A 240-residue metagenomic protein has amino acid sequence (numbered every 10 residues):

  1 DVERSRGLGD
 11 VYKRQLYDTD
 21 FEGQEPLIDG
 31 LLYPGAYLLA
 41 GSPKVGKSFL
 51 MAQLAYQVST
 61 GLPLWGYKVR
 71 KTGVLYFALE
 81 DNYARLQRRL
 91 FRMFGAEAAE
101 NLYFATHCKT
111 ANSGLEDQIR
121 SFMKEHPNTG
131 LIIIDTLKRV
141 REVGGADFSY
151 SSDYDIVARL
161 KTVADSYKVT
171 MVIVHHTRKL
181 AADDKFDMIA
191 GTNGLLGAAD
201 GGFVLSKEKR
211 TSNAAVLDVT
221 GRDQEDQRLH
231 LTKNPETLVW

Functional and structural regions predicted by a protein language model:
D1-Y12: Single conserved hydrophobic/aromatic residue that forms the stacking wall/gate of nucleotide- or nucleobase-binding
D10-E22: Conserved adenine-nucleotide phosphate-binding loops and their immediately adjacent elements
E22-G23, L27, P63, K68-T162 (+2 more regions): Conserved inter-motif catalytic segment of the P-loop NTP-binding fold
Y33-Y37, T72: Pre-Walker A (Motif I) flank of P-loop NTPase domains
L38-A40, K44, S48-F49, F77 (+1 more regions): Phosphate-binding/switch region of NTP-binding enzymes
L50, L54: Hydrophobic positions on the alpha1 helix immediately C-terminal to the Walker A/P-loop
S59: Gly/Ala-rich phosphate-binding loop of Rossmann-like dinucleotide-binding domains, activating on the conserved
